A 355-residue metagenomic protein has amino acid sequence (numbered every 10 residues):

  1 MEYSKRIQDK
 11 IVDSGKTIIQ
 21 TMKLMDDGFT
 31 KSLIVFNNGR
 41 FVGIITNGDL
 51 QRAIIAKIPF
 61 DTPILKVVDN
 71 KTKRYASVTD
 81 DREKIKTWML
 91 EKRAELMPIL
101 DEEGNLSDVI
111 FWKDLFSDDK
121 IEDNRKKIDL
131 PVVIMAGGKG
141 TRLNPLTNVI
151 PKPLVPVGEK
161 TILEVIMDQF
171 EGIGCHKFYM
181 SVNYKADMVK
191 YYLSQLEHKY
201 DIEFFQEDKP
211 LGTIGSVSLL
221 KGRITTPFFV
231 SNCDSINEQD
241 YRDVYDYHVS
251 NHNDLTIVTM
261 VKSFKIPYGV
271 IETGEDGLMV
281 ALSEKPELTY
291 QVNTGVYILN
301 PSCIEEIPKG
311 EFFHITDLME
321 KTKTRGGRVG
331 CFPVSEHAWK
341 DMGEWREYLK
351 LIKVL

Functional and structural regions predicted by a protein language model:
M1-K10, K16-T17, T62-K73, T147-I150 (+1 more regions): Bateman (tandem CBS) regulatory domains
K10-F29, F36-N37, I54, R74-A94 (+2 more regions): The conserved cystathionine-beta-synthase
D27, I34, F41-I55, P98 (+1 more regions): Short beta->alpha transition motifs characteristic of CBS
K31, E95, H176, T226 (+1 more regions): Short acidic/polar active-site loop segments enriched in Thr and Asp
I55, K160-C233, D243, T273 (+1 more regions): Conserved N-terminal catalytic core of the sugar/cofactor nucleotidyltransferase
N124-V189, I352: N-terminal glycine-rich phosphate-binding loop and ensuing alpha1 helix
F228-F229, I236, R242-V249, K262-K265 (+1 more regions): Catalytic-core segments of class I nucleotidyltransferases/pyrophosphorylases that form NMP-activated intermediates
N251-V261: A short, conserved acidic/glycine-rich loop-to-beta-strand motif that forms the donor nucleotide-sugar/metal
